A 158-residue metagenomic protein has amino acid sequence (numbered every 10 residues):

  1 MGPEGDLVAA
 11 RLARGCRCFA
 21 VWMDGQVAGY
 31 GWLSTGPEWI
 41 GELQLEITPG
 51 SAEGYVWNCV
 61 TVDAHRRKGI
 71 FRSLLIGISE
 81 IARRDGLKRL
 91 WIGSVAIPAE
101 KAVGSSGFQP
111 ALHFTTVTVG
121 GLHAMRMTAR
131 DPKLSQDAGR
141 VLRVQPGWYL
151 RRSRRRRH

Functional and structural regions predicted by a protein language model:
G5-N58: Conserved acyl-donor/pantetheine-binding loop and adjacent beta-alpha core of acyl/acetyltransferases and related
V62-S73, D85, K101: Conserved glycine-rich acetyl-CoA-binding loop
E80-R83, G104: Non-catalytic positions within long, well-ordered alpha-helices that form the structural scaffold/packing of enzyme
A82-V95: Conserved GNAT acetyl-CoA-binding A-motif
A96-F114: Conserved active-site alpha-helix within GNAT-family acetyltransferase domains
Q109-R126: Conserved catalytic-core motifs of GNAT/GCN5-like acyltransferases
